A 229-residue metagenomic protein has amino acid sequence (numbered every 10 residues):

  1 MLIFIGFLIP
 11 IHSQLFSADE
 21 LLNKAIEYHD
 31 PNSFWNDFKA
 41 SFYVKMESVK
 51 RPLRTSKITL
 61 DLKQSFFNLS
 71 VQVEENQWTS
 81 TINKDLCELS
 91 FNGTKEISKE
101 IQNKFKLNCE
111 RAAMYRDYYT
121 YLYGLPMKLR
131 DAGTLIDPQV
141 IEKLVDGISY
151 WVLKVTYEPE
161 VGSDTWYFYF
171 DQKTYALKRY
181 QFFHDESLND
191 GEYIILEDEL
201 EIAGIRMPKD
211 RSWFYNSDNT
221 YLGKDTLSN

Functional and structural regions predicted by a protein language model:
M1-A18: Bacterial Sec-dependent N-terminal signal peptides
Q14-E20, L89-D164, S187-D190: Flexible, processing/modification-adjacent segments and terminal tails in exported/periplasmic/extracellular proteins
E27-K95, G133-I141: N-terminal mature ectodomain segment of secretory-pathway/periplasmic proteins
S48-T55, V73-S80, T94-K99, E160-T165 (+2 more regions): Short, surface-exposed beta-strand/loop "edge" segments at domain boundaries and coil↔beta transitions
I58-S65, N83-L86, Q102-K106, D198-L200 (+1 more regions): A short, sequence-level motif marking secondary-structure junctions
L144-N229: Gly/Pro-enriched, hydrophobic low-complexity segments that function as extracytoplasmic propeptides/linkers
